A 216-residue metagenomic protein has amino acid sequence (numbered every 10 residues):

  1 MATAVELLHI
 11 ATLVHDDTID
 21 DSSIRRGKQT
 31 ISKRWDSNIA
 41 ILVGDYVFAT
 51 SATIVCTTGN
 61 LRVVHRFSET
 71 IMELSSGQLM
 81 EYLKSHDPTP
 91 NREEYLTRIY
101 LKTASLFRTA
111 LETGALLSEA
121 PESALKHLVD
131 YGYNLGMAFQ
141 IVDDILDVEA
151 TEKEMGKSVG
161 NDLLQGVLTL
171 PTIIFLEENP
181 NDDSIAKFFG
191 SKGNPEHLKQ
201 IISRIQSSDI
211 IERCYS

Functional and structural regions predicted by a protein language model:
M1-S216: All-alpha prenyltransferase/terpene-synthase fold signal
